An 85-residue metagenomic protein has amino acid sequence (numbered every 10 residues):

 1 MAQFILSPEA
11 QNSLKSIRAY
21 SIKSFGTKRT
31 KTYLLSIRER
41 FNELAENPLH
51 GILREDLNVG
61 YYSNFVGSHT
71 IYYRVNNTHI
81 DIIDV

Functional and structural regions predicted by a protein language model:
M1-L57, Y61: Basic, Lys/Arg-enriched alpha-helical interface segments
Y62-V66: Short acidic-hydrophobic surface loop/beta-edge motif
H69-V85: Enriched for short, Lys/Arg-rich terminal
